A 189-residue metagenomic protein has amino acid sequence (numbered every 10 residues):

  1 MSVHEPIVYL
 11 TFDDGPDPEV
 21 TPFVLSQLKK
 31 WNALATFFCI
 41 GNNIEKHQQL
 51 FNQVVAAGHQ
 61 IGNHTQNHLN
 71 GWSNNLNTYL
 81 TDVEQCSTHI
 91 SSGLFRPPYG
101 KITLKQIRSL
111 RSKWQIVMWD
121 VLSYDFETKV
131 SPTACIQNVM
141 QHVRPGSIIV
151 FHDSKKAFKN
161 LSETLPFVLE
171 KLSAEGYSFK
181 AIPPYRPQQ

Functional and structural regions predicted by a protein language model:
M1-N70, T78, S91-S92: Active-site beta->alpha N-cap acidic-glycine motif
M1-V3, K30-N32, E45, K159-Q189: C-terminal domain-boundary segment and adjacent tail
L25, Q48-N52, L80-S87, I107 (+1 more regions): Generic structural signal for well-ordered alpha-helices, preferentially at hydrophobic/aromatic core positions
W31-A33, A57-I61, L110-W119, P145: Glycine-enriched alpha-helix->loop->beta-strand junction motifs that scaffold or abut catalytic
G41-I44, N67-N70, K101, L122-D125 (+1 more regions): Short histidine/acidic/glycine/proline-rich micro-motifs that form metal- and phosphate-coordinating active-site loops
H47, G71-N74, F126-T133: Short, charged, surface-exposed secondary-structure boundary motifs
K101-H142, G176-Q188: His/Asp/Glu-enriched short active-site or ligand-binding loop at hydrolase and phosphoryl-transfer sites
